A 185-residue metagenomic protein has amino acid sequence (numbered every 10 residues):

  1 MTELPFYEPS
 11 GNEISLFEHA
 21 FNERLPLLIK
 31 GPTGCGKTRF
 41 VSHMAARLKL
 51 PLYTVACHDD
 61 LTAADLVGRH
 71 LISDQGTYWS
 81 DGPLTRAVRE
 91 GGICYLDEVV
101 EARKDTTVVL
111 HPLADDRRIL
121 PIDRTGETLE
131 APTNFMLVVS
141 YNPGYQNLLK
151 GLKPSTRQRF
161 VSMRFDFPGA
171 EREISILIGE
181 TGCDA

Functional and structural regions predicted by a protein language model:
M1-A185: AAA+ P-loop NTPase catalytic core and its hallmark functional loops
